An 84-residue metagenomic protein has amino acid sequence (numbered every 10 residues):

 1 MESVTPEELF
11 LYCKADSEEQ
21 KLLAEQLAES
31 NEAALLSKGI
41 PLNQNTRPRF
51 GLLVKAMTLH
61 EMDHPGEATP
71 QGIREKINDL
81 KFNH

Functional and structural regions predicted by a protein language model:
M1-H84: Divalent metal-cofactor coordination and adjacent catalytic microenvironments
